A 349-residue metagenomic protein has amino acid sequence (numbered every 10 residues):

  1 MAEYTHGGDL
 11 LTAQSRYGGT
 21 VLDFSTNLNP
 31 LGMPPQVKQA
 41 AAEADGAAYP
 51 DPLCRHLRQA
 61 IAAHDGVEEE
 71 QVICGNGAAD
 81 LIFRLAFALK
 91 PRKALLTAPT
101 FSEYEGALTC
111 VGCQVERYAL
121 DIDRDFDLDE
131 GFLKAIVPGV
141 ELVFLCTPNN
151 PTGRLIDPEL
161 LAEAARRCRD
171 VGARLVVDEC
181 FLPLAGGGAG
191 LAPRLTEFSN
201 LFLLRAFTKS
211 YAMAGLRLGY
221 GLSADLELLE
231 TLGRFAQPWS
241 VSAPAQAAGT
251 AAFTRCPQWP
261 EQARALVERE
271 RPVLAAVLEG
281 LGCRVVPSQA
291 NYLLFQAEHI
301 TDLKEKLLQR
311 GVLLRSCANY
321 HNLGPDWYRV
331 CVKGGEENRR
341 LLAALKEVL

Functional and structural regions predicted by a protein language model:
M1-D51, A60, G139: N-terminal "arm"/small-domain region of PLP-dependent enzymes with the aminotransferase-like
M33-P34, N200-V286: PLP-dependent aminotransferase class I/II
P35, H299-K306, E337-R340: Short, conserved charged micro-motifs
A62-R84: Short loop-beta-helix segment that forms the pyridoxal 5′-phosphate
A88-T109: Conserved PLP-anchoring active-site segment centered on the Schiff-base-forming lysine
E116, I122-G186: Active-site phosphate-binding strand-loop segment of PLP-dependent enzymes
E159, Q309-R310, N319-L349: PLP-dependent enzyme catalytic core of the Aspartate aminotransferase-like
V267, L278-R310: Conserved PLP-binding catalytic core of the aspartate aminotransferase-like
